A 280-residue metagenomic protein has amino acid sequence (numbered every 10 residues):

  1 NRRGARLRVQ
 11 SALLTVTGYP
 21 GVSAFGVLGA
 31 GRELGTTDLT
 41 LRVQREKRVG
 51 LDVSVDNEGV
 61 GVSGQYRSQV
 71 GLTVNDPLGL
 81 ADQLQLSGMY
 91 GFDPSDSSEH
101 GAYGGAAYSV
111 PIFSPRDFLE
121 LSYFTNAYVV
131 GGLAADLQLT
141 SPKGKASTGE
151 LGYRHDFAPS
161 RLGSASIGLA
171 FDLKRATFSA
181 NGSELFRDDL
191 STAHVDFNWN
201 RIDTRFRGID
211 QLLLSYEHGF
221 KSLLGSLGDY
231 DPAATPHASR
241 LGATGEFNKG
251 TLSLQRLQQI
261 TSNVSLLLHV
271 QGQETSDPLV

Functional and structural regions predicted by a protein language model:
N1-G59, M89-A102, G250-S253, V270-G272: Periplasmic polypeptide-binding modules associated with outer-membrane biogenesis and secretion
V22, T37, K47-L51, Y66-S68 (+7 more regions): Outer-envelope beta-barrel architecture signal
L28, V53-N57, L84-Y90, A106 (+4 more regions): Transmembrane beta-barrel strands of outer-membrane/channel proteins
G35, G64-S68, H100-G104, K145-G149 (+2 more regions): Residues that define the transmembrane beta-barrel architecture of outer-membrane proteins
L39, V70-L72, A106, L151-Y153 (+5 more regions): Membrane-embedded beta-strands of outer-membrane beta-barrel proteins, especially the hydrophobic/small aromatic
V43, V74-D76, V110-I112, H155-F157 (+2 more regions): Residue-level signature of outer-membrane beta-barrel architecture
D56-E58, G91-P94, A134-T140, S179-L185 (+1 more regions): Extracellular loop and loop/strand-boundary signature of outer-membrane beta-barrel proteins
T177-V280: C-terminal outer-membrane beta-barrel translocator/porin domains of Gram-negative envelope proteins and their
